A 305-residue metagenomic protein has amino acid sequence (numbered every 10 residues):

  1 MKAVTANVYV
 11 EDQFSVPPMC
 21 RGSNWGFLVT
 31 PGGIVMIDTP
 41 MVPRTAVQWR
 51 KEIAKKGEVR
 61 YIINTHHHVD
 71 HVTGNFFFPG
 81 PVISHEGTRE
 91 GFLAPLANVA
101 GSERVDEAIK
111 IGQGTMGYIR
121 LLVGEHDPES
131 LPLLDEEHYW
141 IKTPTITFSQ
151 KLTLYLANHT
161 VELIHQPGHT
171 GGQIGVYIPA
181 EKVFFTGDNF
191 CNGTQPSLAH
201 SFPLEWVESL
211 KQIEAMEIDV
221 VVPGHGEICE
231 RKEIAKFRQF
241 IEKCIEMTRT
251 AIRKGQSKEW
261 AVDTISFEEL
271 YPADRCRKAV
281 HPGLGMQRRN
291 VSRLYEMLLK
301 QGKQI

Functional and structural regions predicted by a protein language model:
K2-A54, G175-D188: Conserved beta-strand hairpin/beta-sheet module of binuclear metal-dependent hydrolase folds, prominently
I37-P40, R60-H68, I83-H85, H165-P167 (+2 more regions): Active-site neighborhood of phospho(di)ester-bond hydrolases with catalytic His/Asp-centered motifs
P43-R44, H67-T73, R89-L93, T170-Q173 (+2 more regions): Active-site environment of divalent metal-dependent phosphoester hydrolases
R44-T88, E214-E217: Active-site metal-binding motif and surrounding structural segment of the metallo-beta-lactamase
F78-P81, E205-W260: Divalent-metal (often Zn2+) His-rich catalytic cores of metallo-beta-lactamase-fold enzymes
A94-I164: Metallo-beta-lactamase
S149-W206: Ligand/cofactor pocket segment of small-molecule handling proteins
R253-I305: C-terminal regulatory/interaction regions
